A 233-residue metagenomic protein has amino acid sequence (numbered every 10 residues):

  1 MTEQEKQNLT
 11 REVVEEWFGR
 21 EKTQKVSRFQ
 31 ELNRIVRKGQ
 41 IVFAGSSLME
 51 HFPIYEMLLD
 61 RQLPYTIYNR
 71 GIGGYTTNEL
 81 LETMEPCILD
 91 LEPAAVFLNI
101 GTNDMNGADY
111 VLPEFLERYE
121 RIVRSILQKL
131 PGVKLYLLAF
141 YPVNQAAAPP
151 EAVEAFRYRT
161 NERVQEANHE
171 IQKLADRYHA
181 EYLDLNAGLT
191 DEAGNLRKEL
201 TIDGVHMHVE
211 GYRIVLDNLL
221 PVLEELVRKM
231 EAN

Functional and structural regions predicted by a protein language model:
M1-V42, M49, P53-I54, L59-L63 (+1 more regions): N-terminal secretory targeting modules
V42-A44, Y68, V96: Conserved beta-strand elements of the Class I
A44-G45, L138: Short hydrophobic segments within beta-strands
S47-L48, G71: Catalytic nucleophile serine of serine hydrolases, specifically the conserved "nucleophile elbow" pentapeptide
Q62-T66, G132-V133: A generic structural motif
Y65-T76: A short beta-strand-loop structural module common to alpha/beta enzyme folds
T76-E82: Structural motif
E82-N233: Alpha-helical cap/lid subdomain in secreted, periplasmic, or secretory-pathway luminal O-acyl-processing enzymes
